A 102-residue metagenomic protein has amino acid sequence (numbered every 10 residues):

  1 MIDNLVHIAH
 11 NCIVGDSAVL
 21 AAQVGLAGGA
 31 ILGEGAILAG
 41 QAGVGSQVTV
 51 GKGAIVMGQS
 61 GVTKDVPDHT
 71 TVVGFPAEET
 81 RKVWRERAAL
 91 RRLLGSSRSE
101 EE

Functional and structural regions predicted by a protein language model:
M1-E79: Structural signal for interior beta-strand "rungs" in well-ordered beta-sheet cores of soluble enzyme domains
T70, F75-E102: Terminal amphipathic alpha-helical/low-complexity segments used for targeting or macromolecular assembly
